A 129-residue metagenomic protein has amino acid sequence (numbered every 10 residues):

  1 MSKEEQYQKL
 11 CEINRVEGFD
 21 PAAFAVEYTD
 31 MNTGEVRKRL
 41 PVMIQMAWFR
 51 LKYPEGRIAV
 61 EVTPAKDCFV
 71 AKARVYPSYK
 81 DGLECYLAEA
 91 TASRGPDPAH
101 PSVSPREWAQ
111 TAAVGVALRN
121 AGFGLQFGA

Functional and structural regions predicted by a protein language model:
M1-M43: N-terminal, Lys/Arg- and Ser/Thr-rich interaction peptides
M46-A129: Positively charged, aromatic-enriched nucleic acid-contacting surfaces
